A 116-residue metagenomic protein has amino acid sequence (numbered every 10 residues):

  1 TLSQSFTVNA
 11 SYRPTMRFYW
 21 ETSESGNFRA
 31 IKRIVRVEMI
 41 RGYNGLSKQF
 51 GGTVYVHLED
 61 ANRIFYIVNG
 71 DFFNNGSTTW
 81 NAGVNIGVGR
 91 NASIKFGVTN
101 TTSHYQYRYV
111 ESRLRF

Functional and structural regions predicted by a protein language model:
T1-F116: Mature secreted bioactive peptide module from preproproteins
